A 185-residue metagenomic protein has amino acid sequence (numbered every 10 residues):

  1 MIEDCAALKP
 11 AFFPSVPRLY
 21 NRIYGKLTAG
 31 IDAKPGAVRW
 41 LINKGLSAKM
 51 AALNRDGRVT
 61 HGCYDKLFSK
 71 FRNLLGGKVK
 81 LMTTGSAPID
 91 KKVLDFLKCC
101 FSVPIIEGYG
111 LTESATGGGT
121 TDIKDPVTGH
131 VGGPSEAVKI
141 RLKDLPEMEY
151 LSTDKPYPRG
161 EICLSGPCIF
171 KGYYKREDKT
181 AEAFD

Functional and structural regions predicted by a protein language model:
M1-E3, I106: Conserved P-loop NTPase motor core
I2, R22-I23, T116-G117: A short beta-to-alpha transition loop/helix N-cap that caps and shapes the active-site region
A6, Y24-G25, L94, Y174: A short local structural element in Rossmann-fold oxidoreductases
L8-L81: Alpha-helical "lid/cap" subdomains adjacent to substrate-binding clefts that gate access and reposition the ligand
F13, K66-D185: Conserved AMP-binding/adenylate-forming
